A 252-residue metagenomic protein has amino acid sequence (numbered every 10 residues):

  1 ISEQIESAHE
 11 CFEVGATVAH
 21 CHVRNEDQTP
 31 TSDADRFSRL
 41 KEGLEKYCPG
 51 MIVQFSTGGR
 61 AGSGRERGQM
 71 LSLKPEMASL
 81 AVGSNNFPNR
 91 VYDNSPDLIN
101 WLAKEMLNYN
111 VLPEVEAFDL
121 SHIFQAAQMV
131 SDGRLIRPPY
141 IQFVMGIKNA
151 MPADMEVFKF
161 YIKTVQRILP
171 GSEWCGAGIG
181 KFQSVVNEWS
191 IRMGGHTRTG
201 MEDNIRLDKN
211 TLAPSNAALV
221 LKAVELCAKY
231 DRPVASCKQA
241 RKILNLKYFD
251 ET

Functional and structural regions predicted by a protein language model:
E3, T31-D93: Active-site beta->alpha loop and helix N-cap motifs at the rims of alpha/beta catalytic domains
Q4, C11, H22, A78 (+3 more regions): Conserved, mostly hydrophobic/aromatic
E13-A16, G50, P75, G194-G195: A structural motif
A16-E26, V53-T57, E116, A240: Short beta-strand segments at enzyme active-site cores
T17-R39, F87, V144-M145, N149 (+1 more regions): Glycine-rich, proline-tolerant flexible connector loops at the mouths of alpha/beta enzymes
T29-F55, W101-N108, Y161-L169, A217-D231: Alpha-helix-loop-beta-strand connector modules within alpha/beta enzyme cores
M77-M201, L212-A218: Catalytic alpha/beta core domains of metabolic enzymes, predominantly
L221, E225-T252: Mid-to-C-terminal alpha-helical segments outside catalytic/metal-binding sites
